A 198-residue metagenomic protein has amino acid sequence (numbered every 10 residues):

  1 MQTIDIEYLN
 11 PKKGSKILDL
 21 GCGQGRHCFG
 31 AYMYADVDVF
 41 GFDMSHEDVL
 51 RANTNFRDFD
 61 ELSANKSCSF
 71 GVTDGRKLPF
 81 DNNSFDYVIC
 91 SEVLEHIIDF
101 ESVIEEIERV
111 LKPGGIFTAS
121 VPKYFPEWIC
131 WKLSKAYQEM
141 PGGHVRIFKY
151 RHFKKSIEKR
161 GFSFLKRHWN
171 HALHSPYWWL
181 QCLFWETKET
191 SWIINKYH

Functional and structural regions predicted by a protein language model:
M1-S15, G30: Conserved alpha-helix/loop element of class I SAM-dependent methyltransferases that forms part of the SAM/SAH-binding
G14, F85-D86: Local beta-strand N-terminus motif with an aromatic residue
S15-G23: Conserved class I S-adenosyl-L-methionine
Q24-A35: Conserved SAM-binding loop of SAM-dependent methyltransferases across substrates and taxa, primarily the Class I
R26, D48-F59, S63-A64, F70-V72 (+5 more regions): S-adenosyl-L-methionine-dependent methyltransferase catalytic module, highlighting the catalytic core
D38-D43: Conserved SAM-binding motif I beta-strand of class I
K77-N82: Short conserved loop adjoining the S-adenosyl-L-methionine
C90-V93: A short beta-strand submotif of the Rossmann-like class I SAM-dependent methyltransferase core that lines
